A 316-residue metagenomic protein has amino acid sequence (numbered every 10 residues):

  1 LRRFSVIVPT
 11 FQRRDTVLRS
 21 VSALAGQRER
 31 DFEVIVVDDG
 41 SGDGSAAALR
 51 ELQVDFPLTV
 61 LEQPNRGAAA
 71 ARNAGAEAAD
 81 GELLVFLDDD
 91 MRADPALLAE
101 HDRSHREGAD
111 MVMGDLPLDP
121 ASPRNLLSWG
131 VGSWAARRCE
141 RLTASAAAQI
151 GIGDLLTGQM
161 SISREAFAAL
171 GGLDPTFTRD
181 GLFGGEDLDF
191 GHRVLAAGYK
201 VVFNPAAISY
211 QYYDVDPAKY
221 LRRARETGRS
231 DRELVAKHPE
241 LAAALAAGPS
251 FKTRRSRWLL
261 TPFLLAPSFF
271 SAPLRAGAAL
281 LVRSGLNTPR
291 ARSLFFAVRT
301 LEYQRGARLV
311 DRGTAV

Functional and structural regions predicted by a protein language model:
S22-D31: Short, acidic, metal-binding catalytic loop of nucleotide-sugar glycosyltransferases
A23, D38-A47, N65, M91-R92: A conserved acidic beta->alpha catalytic loop
Q63-A79: Glycine-rich, basic loop-to-helix element that forms the pyrophosphate-binding segment of sugar-nucleotide handling
L84: Short aromatic/hydrophobic "clamp" motif used to bind/position activated sugar donors
A96-S128: Conserved donor NDP-sugar-binding/catalytic core segment of glycosyltransferases
D115, V131-G153: Short, flexible, basic/aromatic active-site loop/helix in glycosyltransferases
T143-E165, D180-F183: A recurrent flexible, glycine/aromatic-enriched loop bordering the glycosyltransferase active site that acts as
E226-R229, A244-V316: Non-catalytic, C-terminal membrane-associated alpha-helical segments of glycosyltransferases
